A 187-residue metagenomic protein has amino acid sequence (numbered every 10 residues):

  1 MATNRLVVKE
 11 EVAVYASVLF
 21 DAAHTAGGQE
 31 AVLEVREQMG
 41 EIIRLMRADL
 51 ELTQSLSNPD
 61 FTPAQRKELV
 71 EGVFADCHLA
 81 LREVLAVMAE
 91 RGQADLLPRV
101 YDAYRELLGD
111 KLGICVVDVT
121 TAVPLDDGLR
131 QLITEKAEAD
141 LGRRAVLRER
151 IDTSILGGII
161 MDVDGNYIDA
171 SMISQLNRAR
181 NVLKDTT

Functional and structural regions predicted by a protein language model:
M1-T187: Elongated, mostly alpha-helical coiled-coil "stalk/stator" tethers of large membrane protein machines
